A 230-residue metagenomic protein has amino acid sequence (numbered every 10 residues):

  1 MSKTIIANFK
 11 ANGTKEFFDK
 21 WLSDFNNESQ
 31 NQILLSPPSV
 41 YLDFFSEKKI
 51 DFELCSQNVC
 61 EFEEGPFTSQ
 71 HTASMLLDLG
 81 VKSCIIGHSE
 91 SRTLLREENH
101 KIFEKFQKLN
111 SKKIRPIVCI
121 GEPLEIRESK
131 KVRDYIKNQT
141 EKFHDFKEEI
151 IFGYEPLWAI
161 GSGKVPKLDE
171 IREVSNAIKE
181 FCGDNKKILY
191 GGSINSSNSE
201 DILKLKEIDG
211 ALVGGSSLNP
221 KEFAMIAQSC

Functional and structural regions predicted by a protein language model:
M1-C230: Active-site loop-to-helix "anion-binding N-cap" substructures in soluble metabolic enzymes
